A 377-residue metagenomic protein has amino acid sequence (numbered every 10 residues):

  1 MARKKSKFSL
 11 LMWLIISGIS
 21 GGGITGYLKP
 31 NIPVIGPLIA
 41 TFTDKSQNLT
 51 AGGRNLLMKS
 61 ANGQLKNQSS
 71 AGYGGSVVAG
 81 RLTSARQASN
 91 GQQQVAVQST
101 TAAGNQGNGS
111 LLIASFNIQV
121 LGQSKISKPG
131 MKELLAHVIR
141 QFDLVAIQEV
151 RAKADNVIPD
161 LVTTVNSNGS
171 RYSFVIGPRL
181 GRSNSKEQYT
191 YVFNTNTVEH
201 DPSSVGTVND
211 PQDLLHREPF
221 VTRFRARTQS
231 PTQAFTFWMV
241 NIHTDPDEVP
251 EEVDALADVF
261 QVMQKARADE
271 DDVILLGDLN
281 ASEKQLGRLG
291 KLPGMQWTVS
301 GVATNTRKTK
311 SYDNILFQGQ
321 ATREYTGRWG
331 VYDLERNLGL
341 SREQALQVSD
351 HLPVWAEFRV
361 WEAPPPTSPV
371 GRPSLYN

Functional and structural regions predicted by a protein language model:
A2-N377: Divalent cation-coordinating acidic motifs and surrounding scaffolds that mediate Ca2+/Mg2+/Mn2+/Zn2+-dependent binding
